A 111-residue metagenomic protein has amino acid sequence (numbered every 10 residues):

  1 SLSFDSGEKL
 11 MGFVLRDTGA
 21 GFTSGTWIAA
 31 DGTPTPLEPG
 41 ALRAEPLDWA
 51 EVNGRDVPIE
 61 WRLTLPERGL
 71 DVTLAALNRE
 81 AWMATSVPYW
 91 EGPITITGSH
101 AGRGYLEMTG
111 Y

Functional and structural regions predicted by a protein language model:
S1-Y111: Structured soluble/peripheral alpha/beta segments that form catalytic or ligand/cofactor-binding pockets
